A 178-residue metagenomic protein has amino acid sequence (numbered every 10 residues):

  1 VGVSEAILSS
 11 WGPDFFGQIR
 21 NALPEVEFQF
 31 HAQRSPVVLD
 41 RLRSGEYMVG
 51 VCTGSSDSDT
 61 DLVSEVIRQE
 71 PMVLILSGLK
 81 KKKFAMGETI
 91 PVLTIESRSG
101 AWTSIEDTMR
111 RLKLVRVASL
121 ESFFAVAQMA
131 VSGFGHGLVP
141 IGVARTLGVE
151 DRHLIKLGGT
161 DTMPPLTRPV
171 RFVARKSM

Functional and structural regions predicted by a protein language model:
V1-G2, G50, L93, G137 (+1 more regions): Short, well-ordered beta-strand segments
V1-S58: Central regulatory/effector-binding core of bacterial HTH transcription factors
W11, K82, F134, G158-M178: A late-sequence structural motif
V26-R34, K113-A125: Short beta-strand-to-loop elements that line the ligand-binding cleft of bilobed periplasmic-binding protein-like
R43, L62-G78, A85-T89, T160-V170: Short Pro/Gly-enriched coil loops immediately N-terminal to beta-strands
G54-S55, G78, I141-V143, V170 (+1 more regions): Short secondary-structure boundary segments
G54-T60, F124-L157, M163-P164: A ligand-binding cleft/hinge motif common to bilobed small-molecule-binding domains
E88-K113: Secondary-structure junction motif
